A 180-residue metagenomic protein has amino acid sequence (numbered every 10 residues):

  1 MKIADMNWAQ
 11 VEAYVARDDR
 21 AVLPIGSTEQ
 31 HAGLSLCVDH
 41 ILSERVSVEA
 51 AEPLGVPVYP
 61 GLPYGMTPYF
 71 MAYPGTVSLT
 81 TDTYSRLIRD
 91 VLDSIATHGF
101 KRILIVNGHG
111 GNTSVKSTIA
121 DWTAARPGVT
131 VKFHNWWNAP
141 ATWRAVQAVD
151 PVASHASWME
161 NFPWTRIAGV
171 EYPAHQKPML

Functional and structural regions predicted by a protein language model:
M1-L104, G108-L180: Extended, histidine- and acidic-residue-enriched regions that form the cofactor-binding/catalytic faces
